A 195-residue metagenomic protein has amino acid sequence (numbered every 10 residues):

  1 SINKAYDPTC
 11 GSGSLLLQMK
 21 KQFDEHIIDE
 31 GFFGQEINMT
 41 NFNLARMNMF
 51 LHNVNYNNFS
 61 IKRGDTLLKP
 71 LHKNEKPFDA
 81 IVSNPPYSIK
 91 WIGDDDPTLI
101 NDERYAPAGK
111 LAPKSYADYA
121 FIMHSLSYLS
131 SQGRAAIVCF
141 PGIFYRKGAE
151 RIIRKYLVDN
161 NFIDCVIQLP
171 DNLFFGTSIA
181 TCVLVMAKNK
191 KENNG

Functional and structural regions predicted by a protein language model:
S1-S83, S88-K90, D95-L99, R104-Y105 (+4 more regions): Conserved S-adenosyl-L-methionine
R104, A108-A112: A detector for short, charged/polar N-terminal pre-domain segments
L111-M186: Conserved Class I SAM-dependent methyltransferase catalytic core
K191-G195: Short, intrinsically disordered, charge-balanced linker/junction segments flanking boundaries in proteins
